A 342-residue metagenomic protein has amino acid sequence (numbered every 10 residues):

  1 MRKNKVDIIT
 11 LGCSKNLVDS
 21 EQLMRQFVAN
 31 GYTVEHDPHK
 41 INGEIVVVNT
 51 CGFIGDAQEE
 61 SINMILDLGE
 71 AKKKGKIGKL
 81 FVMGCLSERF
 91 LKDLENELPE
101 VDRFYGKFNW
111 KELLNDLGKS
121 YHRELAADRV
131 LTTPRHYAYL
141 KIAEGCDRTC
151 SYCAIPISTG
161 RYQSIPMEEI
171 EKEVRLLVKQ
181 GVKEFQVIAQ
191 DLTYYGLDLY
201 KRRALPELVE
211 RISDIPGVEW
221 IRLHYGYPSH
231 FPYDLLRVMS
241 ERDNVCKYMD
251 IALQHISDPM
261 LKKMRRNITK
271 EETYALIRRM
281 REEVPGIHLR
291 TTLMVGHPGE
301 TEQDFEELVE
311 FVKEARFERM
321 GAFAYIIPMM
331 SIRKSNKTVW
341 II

Functional and structural regions predicted by a protein language model:
M1-Y195, D234, M249, E271-R278 (+4 more regions): Proteins enriched for Cys/Gly/acidic motifs involved in redox and nucleic-acid/cofactor modification
C13, G196-S213, G217, A324-I342: Radical SAM enzyme [4Fe-4S]-AdoMet core and its adjacent flexible, acidic and glycine-rich loops/tails across
G52, T159-G160, L199-R202, K262-T269 (+1 more regions): Short glycine-enriched, charge-decorated loop/helix-capping segments at active-site entrances that position
G78-G84, R89, L94, K179-F305: Conserved SAM/AdoMet-binding glycine-rich loop
L98-P99, S120-R123, R203-L205, M239-S240 (+2 more regions): Short, hinge-like loop/turn segments at secondary-structure boundaries
G217, R316-F317: Conserved N-terminal phosphate-binding loop of PLP-dependent enzymes in the Aspartate aminotransferase
